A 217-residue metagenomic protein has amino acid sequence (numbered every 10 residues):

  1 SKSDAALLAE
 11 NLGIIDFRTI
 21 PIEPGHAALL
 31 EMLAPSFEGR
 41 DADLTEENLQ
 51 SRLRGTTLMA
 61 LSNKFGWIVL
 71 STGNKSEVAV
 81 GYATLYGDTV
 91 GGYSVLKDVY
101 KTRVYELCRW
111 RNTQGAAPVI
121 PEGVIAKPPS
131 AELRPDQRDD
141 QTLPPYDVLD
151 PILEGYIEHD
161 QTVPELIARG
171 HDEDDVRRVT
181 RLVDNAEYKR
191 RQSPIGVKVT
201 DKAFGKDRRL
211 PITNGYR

Functional and structural regions predicted by a protein language model:
S1-R217: ATP/NTP-dependent adenylation/nucleotidyl-transfer catalytic domains that generate, transfer, or process NMP-activated
